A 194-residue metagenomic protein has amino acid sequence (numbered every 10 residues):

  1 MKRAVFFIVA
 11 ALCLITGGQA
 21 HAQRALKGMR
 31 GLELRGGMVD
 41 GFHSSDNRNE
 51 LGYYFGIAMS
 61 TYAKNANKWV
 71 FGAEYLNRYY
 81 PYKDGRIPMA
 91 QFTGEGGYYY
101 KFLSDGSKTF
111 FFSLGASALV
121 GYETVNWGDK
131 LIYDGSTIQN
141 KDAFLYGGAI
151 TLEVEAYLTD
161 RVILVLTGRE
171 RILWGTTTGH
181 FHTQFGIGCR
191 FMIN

Functional and structural regions predicted by a protein language model:
M1-M29, N194: Cleavable N-terminal export/targeting peptides
H21-G72, R190-N194: Short glycine/proline- and aromatic-enriched beta-strand/turn motifs that initiate or cap beta-hairpins
A25-G28, T109, L114-E155: A mid-sequence interfacial segment
G28-L32, N49-F55, R86-G94, F110 (+2 more regions): Residues that define the transmembrane beta-barrel architecture of outer-membrane proteins
F42-S45, Y80-I87, D134-N140, I172-T176: Extracellular loop and loop/strand-boundary signature of outer-membrane beta-barrel proteins
A58-I132, V162, F191-N194: Gram-negative (and chloroplast) outer-membrane scaffold detector with strong preference for beta-barrel transmembrane
L76-R78, I150-N194: Predominantly the C-terminal beta-signal and adjacent terminal strand-loop region of outer-membrane beta-barrel
